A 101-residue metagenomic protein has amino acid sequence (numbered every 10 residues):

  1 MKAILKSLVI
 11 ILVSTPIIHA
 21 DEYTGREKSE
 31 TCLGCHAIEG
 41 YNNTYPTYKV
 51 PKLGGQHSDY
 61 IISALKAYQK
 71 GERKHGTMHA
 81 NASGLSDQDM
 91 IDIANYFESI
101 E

Functional and structural regions predicted by a protein language model:
K2-I10: Sec-dependent signal peptide recognition, specifically the positively charged N-region followed immediately by
P16-E22: Sec/Tat signal peptide C-region and signal peptidase I cleavage site
E22-E30, G40-T44, G71-H75, I100-E101: Short sequence/structural segments immediately N-terminal
E30-I38, I93: The canonical Cys-X-X-Cys-His
A37-A67, H79-N81: Gly/Gly-Pro-rich "capping" loops immediately C-terminal to redox-active cysteine motifs in periplasmic/lumenal
D59, K70-R73, N81-E101: C-terminal capping alpha-helices of c-type cytochrome domains
